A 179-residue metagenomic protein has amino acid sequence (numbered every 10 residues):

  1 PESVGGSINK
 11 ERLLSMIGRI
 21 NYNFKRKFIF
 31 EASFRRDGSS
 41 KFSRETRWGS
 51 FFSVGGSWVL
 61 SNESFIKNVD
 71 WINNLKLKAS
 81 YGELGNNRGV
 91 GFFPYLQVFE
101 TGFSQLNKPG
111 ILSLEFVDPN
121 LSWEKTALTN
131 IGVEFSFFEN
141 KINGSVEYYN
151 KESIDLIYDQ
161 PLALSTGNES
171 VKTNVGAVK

Functional and structural regions predicted by a protein language model:
P1-K179: Extracellular/periplasmic, surface-exposed regions of secreted and cell-surface proteins
